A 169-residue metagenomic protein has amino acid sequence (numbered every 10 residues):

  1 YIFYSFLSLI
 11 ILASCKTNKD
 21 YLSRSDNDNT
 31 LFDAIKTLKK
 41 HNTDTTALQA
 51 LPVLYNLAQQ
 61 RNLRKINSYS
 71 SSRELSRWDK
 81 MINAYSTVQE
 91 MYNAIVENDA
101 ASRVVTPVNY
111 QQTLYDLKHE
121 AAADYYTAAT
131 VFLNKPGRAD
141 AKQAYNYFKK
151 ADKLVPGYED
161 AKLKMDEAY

Functional and structural regions predicted by a protein language model:
I2-I10: Sec-dependent N-terminal signal peptides
L9-D33: Bacterial Sec signal peptide processing site at the extreme N-terminus
N18-L22, I35, Q59, I66-Y69 (+3 more regions): Conserved small-residue packing positions in alpha-helical repeats and bundles
N27, H41-D44, Y158: Residue-level recognition of tetratricopeptide repeat
D44-G137: Post-signal peptide N-terminal segment of secreted/secretory-pathway proteins
